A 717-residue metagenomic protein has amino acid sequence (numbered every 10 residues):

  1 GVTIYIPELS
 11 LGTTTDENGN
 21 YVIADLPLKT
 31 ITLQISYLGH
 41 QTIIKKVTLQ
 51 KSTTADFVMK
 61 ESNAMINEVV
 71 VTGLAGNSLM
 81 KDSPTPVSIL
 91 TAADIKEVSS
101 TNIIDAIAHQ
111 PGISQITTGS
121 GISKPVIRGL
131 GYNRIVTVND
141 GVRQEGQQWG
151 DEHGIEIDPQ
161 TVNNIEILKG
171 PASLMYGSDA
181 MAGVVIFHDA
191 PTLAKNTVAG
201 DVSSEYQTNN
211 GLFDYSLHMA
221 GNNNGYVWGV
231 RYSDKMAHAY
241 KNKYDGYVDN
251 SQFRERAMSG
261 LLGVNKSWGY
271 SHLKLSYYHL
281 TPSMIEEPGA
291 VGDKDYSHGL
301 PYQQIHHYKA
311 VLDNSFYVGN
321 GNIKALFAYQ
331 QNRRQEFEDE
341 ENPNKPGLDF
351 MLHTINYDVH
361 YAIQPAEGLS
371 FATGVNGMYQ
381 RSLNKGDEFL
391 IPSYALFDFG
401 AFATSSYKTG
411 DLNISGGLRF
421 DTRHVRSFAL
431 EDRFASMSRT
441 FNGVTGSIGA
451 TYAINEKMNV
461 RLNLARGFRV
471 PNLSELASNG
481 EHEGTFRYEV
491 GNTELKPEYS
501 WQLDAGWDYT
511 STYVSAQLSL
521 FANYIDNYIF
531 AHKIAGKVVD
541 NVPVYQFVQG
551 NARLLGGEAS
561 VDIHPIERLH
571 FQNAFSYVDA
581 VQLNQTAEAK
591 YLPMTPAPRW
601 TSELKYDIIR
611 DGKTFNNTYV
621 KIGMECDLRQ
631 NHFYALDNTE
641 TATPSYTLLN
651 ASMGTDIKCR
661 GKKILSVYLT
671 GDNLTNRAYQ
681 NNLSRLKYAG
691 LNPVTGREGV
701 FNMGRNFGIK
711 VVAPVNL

Functional and structural regions predicted by a protein language model:
G1-E68, R128: Periplasm-facing N-terminal accessory domains of Gram-negative outer-membrane beta-barrel systems
I6, T137-N139: Conserved aromatic beta-strand anchor motif in extracellular beta-sandwich/beta-rich domains
T13, G112-I116: A short linear hydrophobic-aromatic micro-motif
G73-V98, T117-L130, R134, V142-K605 (+2 more regions): Outer-membrane beta-barrel proteins, especially TonB-dependent receptors
I107: Active-site-adjacent helical/loop segments in soluble small-molecule enzymes
G671-N673: Gly/Thr-rich phosphate-binding loop signature of adenosyl cofactor/nucleotide-binding cores
